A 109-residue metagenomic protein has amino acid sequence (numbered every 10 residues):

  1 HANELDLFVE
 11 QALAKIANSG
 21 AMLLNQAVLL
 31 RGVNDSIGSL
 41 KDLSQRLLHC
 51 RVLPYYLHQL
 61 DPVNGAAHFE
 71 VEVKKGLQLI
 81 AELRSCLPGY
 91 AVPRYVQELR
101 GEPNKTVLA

Functional and structural regions predicted by a protein language model:
H1-K75, L79-C86: Conserved AdoMet/S-adenosylmethionine-binding subsite of the radical SAM
L77-A109: C-terminal accessory regions of radical SAM enzymes
